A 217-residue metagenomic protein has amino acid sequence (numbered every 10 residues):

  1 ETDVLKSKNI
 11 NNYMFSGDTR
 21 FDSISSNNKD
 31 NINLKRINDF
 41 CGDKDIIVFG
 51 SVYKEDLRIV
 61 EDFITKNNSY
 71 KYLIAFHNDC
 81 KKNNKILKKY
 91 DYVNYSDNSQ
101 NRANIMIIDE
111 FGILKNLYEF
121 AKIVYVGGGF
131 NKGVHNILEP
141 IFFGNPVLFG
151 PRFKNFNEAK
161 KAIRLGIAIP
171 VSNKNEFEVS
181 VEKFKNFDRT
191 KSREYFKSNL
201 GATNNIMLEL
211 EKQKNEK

Functional and structural regions predicted by a protein language model:
E1-K217: Nucleotide-activated sugar donor-binding and catalytic core shared by glycosyltransferases and related lipid-linked
